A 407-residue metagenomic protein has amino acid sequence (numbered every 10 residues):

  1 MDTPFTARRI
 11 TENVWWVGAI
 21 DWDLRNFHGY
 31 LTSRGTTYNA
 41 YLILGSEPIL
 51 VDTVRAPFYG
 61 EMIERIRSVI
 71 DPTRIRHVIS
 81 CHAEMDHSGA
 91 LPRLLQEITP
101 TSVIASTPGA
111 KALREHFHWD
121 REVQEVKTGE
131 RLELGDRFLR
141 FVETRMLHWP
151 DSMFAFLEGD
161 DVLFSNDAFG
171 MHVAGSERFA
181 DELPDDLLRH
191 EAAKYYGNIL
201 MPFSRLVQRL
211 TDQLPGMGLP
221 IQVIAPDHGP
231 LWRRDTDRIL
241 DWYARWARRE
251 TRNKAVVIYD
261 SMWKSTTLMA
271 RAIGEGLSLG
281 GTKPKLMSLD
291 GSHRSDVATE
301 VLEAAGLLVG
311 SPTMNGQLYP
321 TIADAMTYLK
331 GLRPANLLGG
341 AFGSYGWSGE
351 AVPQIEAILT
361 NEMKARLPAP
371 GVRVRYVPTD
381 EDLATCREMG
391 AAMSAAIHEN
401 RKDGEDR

Functional and structural regions predicted by a protein language model:
D2, R8-E12, S102-S152, R209-L210: Metallo-beta-lactamase
F5-R67, F154-L157, D161-S165, T266: Conserved beta-strand hairpin/beta-sheet module of binuclear metal-dependent hydrolase folds, prominently
T6, G175, D185-I224, G229-L231 (+2 more regions): FMN-binding flavodoxin-like domain, especially the glycine-rich phosphate-binding loop
N13, I43, D52, H82-E84 (+5 more regions): Divalent metal-coordination and catalytic microenvironments
S46, P57-I104: Active-site metal-binding motif and surrounding structural segment of the metallo-beta-lactamase
V51-T53, I75-A83, V103-T107, L163-D167 (+1 more regions): Active-site neighborhood of phospho(di)ester-bond hydrolases with catalytic His/Asp-centered motifs
A90, H293-V297: Short acidic active-site motifs
H148-S152, D160, A168-P202, R245-T251: Active-site-proximal loop/helix segment associated with metal-binding centers of metalloenzymes
